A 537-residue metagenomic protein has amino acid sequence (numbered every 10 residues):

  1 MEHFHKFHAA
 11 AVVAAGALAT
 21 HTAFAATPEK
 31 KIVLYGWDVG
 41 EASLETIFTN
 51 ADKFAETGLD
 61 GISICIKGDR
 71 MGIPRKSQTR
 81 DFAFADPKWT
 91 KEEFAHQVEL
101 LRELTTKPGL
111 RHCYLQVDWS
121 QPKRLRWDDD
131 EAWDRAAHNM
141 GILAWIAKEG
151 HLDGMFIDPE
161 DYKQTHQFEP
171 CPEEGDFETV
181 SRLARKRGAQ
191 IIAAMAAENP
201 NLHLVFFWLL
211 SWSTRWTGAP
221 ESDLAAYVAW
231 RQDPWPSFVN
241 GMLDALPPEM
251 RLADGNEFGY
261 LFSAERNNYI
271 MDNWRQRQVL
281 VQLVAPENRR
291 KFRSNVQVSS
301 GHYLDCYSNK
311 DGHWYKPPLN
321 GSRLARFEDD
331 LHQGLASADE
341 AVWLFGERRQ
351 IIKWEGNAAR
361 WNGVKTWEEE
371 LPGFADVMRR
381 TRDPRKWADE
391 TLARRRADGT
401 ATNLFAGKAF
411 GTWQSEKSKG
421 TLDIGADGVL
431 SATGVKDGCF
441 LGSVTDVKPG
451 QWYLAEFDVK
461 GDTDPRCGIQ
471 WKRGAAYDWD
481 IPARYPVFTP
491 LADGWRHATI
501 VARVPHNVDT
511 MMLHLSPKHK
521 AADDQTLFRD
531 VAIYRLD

Functional and structural regions predicted by a protein language model:
M1, A359-P384, G442-F457, P486-P490 (+1 more regions): A signal for specific C-terminal beta-sheet/loop modules enriched in small/flexible residues with GP/PG/PP motifs
M1-A11: Bacterial N-terminal signal peptides that target proteins for export
H5, S43, T90, L491-A492: A diffuse structural propensity rather than consistent per-protein peaks
A10-T20: Bacterial N-terminal signal peptides
H21-A25: Sec/Tat signal peptide C-region and signal peptidase I cleavage site
A26-A397: Glycan-processing catalytic domains of CAZymes
A393-D537: Extracellular and organelle-lumenal recognition/adhesion modules and their flexible linkers in secreted
